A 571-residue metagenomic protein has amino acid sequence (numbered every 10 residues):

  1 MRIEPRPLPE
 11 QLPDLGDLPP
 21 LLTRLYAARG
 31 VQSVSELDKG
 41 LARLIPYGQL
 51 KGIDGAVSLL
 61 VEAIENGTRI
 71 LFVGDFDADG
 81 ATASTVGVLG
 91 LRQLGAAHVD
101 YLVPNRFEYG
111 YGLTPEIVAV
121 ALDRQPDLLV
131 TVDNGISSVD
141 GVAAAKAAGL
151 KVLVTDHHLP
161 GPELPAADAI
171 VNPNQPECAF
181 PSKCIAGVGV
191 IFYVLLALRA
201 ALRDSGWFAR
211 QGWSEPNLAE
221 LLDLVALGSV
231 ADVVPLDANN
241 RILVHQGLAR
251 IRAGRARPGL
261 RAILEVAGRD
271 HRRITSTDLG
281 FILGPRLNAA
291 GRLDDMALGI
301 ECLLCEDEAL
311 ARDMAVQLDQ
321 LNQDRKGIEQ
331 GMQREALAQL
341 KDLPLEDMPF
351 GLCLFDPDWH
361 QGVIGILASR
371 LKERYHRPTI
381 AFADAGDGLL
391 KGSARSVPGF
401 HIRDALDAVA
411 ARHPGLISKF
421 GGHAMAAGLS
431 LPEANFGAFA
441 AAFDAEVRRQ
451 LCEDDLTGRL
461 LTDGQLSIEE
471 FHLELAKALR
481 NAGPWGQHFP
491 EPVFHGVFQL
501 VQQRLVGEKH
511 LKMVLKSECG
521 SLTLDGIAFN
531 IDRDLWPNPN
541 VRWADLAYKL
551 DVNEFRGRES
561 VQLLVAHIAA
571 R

Functional and structural regions predicted by a protein language model:
R6-D127, A148, A200-N435, L505: Hydrophobic helix-and-loop "lid/oligomerization" segment in the mid-to-C-terminal part of catalytic domains
Y26, V130, N288, L479 (+1 more regions): A residue-level signal for conserved active-site and pocket-lining positions in enzyme catalytic cores
E62, P162-N172, L260, L515-L522: Acidic-glycine-rich active-site phosphate/pyrophosphate-binding loop
E62-N66, L310-L354, D387, F400 (+1 more regions): Mid-to-C-terminal polyanion-binding domains and interfaces
A121-R124, L128-A231, A410, I417: Conserved phosphate-handling catalytic cores of large alpha/beta enzymes
D140-A144, L352, L367, E474: A short acidic, amphipathic alpha-helical/loop segment
H157-H158, H360, H423, H510: Histidine-centered active-site/metal-ligand motif
